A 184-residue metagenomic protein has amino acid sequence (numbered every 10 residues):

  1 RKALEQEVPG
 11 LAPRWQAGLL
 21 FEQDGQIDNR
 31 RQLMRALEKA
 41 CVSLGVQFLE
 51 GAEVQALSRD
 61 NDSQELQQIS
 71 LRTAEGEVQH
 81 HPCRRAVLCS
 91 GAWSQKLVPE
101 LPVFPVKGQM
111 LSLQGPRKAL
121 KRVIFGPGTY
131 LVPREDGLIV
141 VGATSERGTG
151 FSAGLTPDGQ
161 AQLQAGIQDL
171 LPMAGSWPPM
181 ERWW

Functional and structural regions predicted by a protein language model:
R1-L44, L49-E50, A56-E65: Flavin (FAD/FMN) cofactor-binding and adjacent substrate-gating region of FAD-dependent oxidoreductase domains
W15, E65, E77, V106-K107 (+2 more regions): A generic structural signal for well-ordered coil/turn residues at beta-strand boundaries that shape enzyme active-site
E22, S70-A74, Q114: A generic structural motif
M34, W93-K96, R147: Glycine-rich nucleotide phosphate-binding loop and flanking beta-alpha elements of Rossmann-like dinucleotide-binding
Q55-H81: Conserved beta-strand-loop-beta-strand element in the redox core of flavoprotein oxidoreductases
S63, Q68, R85, M110 (+2 more regions): Structural motif
G76-F125, A153-G159, M173-G175: Central helical "cap/lid" subdomain
K118-W184: Active-site lid/adjacent beta-loop-alpha segment flanking the redox-cofactor pocket in flavoenzymes
